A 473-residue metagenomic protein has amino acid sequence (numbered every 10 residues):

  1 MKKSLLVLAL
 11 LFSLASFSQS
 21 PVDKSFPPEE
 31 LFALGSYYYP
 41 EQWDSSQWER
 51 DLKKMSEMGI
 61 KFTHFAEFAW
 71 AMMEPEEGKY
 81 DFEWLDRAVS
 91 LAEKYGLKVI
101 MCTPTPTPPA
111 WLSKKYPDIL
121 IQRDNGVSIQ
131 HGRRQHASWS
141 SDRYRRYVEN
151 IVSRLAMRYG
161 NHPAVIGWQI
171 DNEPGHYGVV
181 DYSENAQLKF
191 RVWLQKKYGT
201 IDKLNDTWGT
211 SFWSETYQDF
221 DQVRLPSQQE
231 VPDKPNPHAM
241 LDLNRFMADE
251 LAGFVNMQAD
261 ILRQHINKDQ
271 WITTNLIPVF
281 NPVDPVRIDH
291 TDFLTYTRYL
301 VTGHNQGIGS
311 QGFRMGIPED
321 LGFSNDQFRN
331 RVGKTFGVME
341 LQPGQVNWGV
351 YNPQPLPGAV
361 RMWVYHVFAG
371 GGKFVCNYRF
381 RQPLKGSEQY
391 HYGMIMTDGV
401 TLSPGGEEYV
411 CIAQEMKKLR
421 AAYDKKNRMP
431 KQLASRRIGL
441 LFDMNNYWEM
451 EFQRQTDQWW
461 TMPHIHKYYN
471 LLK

Functional and structural regions predicted by a protein language model:
S4-L14: Sec-dependent N-terminal signal peptides
L5, F17-H64, P75, S90-K94 (+4 more regions): N-terminal carbohydrate-binding accessory modules
A33-D44, A66-L85, I129-E149, E173-V179 (+6 more regions): The substrate-binding groove and active-site-proximal loops of carbohydrate-active enzymes, especially glycoside
S36, M55, T63, A92 (+9 more regions): Conserved, mostly hydrophobic/aromatic
Q42-E57, V148-R154, L276-R287, L356-V364: Short, acidic/polar
E49-I129, V152-A156, Q258-I266: Aromatic-lined substrate-binding rim segments of carbohydrate-active enzymes
G126-R314, P318-D320: Polysaccharide-binding and catalytic clefts of secreted carbohydrate-active enzymes
F220-V223, K268, Y299, S310-K473: Carbohydrate-binding surfaces of carbohydrate-active enzymes
